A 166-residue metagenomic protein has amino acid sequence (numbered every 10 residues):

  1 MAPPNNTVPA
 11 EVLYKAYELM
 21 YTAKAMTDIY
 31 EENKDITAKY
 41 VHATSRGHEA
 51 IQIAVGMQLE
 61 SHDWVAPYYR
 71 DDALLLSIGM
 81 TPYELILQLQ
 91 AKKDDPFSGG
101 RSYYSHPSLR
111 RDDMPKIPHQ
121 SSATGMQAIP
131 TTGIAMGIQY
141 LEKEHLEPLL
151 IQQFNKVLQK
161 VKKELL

Functional and structural regions predicted by a protein language model:
M1-V41, S61: Cofactor-/ligand-binding subdomain signature composed of acidic, glycine-rich, tryptophan-containing flexible loops
D28-L166: Cofactor-binding active-site loop characterized by glycine-rich and histidine/acidic residues
